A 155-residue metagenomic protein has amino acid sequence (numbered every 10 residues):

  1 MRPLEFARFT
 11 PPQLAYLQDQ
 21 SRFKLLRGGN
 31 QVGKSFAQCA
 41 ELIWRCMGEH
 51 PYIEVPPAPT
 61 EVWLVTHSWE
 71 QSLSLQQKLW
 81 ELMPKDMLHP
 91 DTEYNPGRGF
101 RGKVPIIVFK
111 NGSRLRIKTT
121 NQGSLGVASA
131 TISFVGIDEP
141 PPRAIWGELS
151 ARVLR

Functional and structural regions predicted by a protein language model:
M1-R155: Phosphate/NTP-binding elements of NTP-utilizing enzymes
